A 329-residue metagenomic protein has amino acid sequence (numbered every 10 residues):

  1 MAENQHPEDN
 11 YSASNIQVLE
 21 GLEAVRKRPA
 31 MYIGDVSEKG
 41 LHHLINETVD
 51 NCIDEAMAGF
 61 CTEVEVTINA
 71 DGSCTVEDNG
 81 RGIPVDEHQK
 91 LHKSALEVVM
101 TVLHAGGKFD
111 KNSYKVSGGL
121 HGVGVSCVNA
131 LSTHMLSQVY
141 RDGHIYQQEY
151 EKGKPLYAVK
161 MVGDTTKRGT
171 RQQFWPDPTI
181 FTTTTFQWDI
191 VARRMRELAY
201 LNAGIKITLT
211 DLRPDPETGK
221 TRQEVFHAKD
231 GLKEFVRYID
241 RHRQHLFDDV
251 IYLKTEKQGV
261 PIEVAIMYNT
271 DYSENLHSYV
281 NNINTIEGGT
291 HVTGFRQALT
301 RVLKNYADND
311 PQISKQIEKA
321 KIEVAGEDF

Functional and structural regions predicted by a protein language model:
M1-V49, V98-M100: Bergerat-fold GHKL ATPase/HATPase_c domain
A2-S14, G72-Q89, A95, G106-K229 (+1 more regions): GHKL-type ATPase core
E3-Q5, Y11, R26-K27, K39-I45 (+5 more regions): Bergerat-fold GHKL/Histidine-kinase-like ATPase
V18-R26, N69-A70, G163-Q173, I266-V280: Flexible hinge/switch segments at interdomain interfaces of large molecular machines
M31-G40, P84-K90, F181, N284-T290: Flexible beta-alpha connector loops of hexameric P-loop NTPases
K39-T62, G124-L131: Conserved ATP-binding N-box helix of the HATPase_c
T62-I68: A conserved short beta-strand within the histidine kinase catalytic ATPase domain
D189, R196-L198, G204, T208-F329: GHKL/Histidine-kinase-like ATPase module
